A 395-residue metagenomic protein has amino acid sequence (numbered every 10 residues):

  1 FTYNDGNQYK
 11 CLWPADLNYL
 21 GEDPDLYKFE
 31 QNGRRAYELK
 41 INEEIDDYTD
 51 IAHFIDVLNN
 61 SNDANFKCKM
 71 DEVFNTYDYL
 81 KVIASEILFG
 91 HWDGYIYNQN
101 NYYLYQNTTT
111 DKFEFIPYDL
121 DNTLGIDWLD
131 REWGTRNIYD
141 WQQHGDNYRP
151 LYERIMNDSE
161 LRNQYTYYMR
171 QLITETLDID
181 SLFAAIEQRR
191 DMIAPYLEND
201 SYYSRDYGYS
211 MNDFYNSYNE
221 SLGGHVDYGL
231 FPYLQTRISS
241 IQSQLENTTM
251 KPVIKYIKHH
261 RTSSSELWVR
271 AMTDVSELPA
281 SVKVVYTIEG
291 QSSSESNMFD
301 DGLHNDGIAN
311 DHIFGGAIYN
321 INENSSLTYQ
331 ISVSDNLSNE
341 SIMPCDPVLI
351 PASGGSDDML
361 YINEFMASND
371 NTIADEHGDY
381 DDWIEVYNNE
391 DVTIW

Functional and structural regions predicted by a protein language model:
F1-Q31, I45: Conserved ATP-binding subdomain of kinase catalytic cores across diverse folds
T2-Y3, D47, Q106-T110, S353-D358 (+1 more regions): Extracellular/periplasmic catalytic domains that process cell-envelope and extracellular macromolecules
K40-Y97, N101-E266, D274: Middle-to-C-terminal accessory/interaction subdomains
E86, N100-Y102, F113, V282 (+3 more regions): Residue-level detector of short, conserved catalytic/binding motifs and their immediate flanks
Q106, Y286-I288, D335, Y387-E390: Residue-level signal for short segments within beta-strands and strand-turn junctions of well-structured beta-sheet
I241-M359: Glycan-association/targeting regions that enable binding to alpha-glucans and other polysaccharides
I350-W395: A structural motif detector for short, solvent-exposed N-terminal "entry" segments of globular domains
